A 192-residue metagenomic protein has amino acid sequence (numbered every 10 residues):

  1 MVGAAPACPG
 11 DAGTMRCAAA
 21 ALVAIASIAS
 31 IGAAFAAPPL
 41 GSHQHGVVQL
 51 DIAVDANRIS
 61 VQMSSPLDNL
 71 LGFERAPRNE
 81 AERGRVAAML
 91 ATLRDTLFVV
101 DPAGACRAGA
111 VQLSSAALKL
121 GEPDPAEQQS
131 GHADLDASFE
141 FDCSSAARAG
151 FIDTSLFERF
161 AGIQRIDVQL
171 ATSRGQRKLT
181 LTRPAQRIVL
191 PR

Functional and structural regions predicted by a protein language model:
G3-P6: Intrinsic, low-complexity polybasic segments
A19-S30: Bacterial N-terminal signal peptides
I31-A36: Sec/Tat signal peptide C-region and signal peptidase I cleavage site
A37-R192: N-terminal soluble domains immediately following signal/targeting peptides that reside in extracytoplasmic
